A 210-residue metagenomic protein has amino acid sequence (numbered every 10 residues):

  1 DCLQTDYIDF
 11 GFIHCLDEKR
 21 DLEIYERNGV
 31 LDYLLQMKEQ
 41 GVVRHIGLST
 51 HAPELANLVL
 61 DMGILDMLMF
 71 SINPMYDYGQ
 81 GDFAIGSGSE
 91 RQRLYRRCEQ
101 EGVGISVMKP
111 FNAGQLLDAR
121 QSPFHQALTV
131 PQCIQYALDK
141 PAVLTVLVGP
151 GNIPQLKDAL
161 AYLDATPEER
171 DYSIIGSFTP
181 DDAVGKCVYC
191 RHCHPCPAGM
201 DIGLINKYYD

Functional and structural regions predicted by a protein language model:
D1-S106, F111-G114, H125, D139: Glycine/proline-rich, positively charged, aromatic-decorated active-site loop/lid region on the catalytic face
S89-D210: Structured C-terminal cap/extension of enzyme domains
